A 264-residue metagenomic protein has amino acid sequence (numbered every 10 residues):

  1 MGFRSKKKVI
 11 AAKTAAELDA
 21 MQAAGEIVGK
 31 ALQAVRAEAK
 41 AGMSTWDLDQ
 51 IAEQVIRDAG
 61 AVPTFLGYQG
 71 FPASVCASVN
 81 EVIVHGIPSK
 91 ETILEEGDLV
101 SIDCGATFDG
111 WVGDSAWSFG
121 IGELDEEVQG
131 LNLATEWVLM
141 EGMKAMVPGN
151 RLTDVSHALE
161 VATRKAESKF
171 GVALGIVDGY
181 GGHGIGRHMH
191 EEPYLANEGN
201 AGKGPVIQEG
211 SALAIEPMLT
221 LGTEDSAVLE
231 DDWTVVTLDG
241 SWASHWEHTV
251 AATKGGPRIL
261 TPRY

Functional and structural regions predicted by a protein language model:
M1-Y264: Active-site neighborhoods and metal-handling regions in enzymes and metal-associated proteins
